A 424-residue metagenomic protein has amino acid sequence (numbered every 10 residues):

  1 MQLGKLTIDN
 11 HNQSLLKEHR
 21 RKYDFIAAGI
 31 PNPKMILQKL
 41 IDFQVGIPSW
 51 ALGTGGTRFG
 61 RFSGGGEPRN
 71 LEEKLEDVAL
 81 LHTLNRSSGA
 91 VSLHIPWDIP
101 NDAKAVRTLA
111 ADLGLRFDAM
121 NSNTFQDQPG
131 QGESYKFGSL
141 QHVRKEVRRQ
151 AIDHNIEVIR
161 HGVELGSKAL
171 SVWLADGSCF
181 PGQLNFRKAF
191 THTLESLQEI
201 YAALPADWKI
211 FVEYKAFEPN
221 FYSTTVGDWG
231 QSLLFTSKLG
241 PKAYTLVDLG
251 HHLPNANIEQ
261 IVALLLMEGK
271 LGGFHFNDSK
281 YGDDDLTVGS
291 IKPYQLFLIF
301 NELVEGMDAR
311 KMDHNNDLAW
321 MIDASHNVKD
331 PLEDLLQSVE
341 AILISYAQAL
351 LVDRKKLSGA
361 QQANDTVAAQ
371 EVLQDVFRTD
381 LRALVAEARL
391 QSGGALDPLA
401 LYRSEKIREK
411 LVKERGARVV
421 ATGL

Functional and structural regions predicted by a protein language model:
M1-G56, G60-F62, A79, R160 (+6 more regions): Histidine-acidic metal/acid-base catalytic patches
L37-A51, S63-W97, L113: Catalytic domains of carbohydrate-active enzymes, especially glycoside hydrolases
L40-L52, I95-G130: Glycine-rich, aromatic-flanked loop segments that form ligand/cofactor-binding clefts across common enzyme folds
A51-G53, L71, I95-I99, N123-Q126 (+5 more regions): Active-site-proximal loop/turn and secondary-structure-junction residues that shape catalytic pockets, frequently
F59-G60, Q128-R149, L174-R187: Surface-exposed, active-site-proximal loop segments in enzymatic domains
G60-S63, G89-A105, L174, S178-P181: Glycine-rich, proline-tolerant flexible connector loops at the mouths of alpha/beta enzymes
L109, V143-A169, A189-L204: An active-site-proximal structural segment forming one wall of the substrate-binding cleft that immediately precedes
N155-L184, W208-E213: Active-site groove signature of glycoside hydrolases
